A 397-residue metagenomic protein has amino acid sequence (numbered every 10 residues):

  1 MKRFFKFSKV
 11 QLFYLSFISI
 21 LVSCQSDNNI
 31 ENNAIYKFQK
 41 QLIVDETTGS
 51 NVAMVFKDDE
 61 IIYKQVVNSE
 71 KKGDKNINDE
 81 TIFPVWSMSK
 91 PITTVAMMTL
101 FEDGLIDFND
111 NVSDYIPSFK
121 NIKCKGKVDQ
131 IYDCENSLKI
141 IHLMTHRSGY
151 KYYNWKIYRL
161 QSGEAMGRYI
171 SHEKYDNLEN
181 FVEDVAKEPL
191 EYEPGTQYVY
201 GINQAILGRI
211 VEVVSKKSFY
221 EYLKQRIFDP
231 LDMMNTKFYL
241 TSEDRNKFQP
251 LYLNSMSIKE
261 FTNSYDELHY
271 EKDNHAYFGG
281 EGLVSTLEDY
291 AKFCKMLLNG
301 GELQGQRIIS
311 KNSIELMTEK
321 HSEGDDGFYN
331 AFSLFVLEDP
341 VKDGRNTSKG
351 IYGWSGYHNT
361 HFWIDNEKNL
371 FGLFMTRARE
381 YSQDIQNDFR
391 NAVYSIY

Functional and structural regions predicted by a protein language model:
K2-F13: Bacterial N-terminal signal peptides that target proteins for export
V22-S23: C-terminal motif of bacterial Sec signal peptides marking the signal peptidase cleavage site
E31-V85, L105-D107, N121-K127, N391-A392: Short, conserved catalytic-motif segment at the N-terminal edge
Q39, D59, F83-V112, Q204-E212 (+2 more regions): Active-site SXXK
N68-K72, D114, A378-Y381: A short acidic/small-residue loop/turn micro-motif
K123-K349: Short, surface-exposed loop or secondary-structure junction motifs that flank catalytic or metal-binding residues
W363, N369-A378: Short, well-ordered beta-strand elements
Q386-Y397: Surface-exposed amphipathic alpha-helical segments
